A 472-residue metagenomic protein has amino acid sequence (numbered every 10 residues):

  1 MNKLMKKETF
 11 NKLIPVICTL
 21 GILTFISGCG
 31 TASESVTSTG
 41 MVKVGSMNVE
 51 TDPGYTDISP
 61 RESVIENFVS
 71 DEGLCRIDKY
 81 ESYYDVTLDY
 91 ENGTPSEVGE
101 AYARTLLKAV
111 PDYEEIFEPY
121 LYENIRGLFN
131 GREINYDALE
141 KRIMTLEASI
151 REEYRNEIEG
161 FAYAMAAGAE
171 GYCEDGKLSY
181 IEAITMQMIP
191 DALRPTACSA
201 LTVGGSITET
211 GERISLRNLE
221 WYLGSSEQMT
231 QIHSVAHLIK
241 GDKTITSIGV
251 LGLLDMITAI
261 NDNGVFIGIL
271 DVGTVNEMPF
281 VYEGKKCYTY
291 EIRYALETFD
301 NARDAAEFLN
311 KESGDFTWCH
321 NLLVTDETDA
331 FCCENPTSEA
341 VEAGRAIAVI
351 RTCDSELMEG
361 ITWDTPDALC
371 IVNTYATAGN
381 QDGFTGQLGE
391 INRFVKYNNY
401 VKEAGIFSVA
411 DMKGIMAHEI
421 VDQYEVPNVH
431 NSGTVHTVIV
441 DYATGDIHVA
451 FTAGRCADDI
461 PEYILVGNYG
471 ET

Functional and structural regions predicted by a protein language model:
N2-K3, T437: Short intrinsically disordered, low-complexity coil segments enriched in acidic
K3-I17: Bacterial N-terminal signal peptides that target proteins for export
L4, T31-V36, R213: A compositionally biased, intrinsically disordered/low-complexity signal enriched for hydrophobic/aromatic residues
E8, Y136-E140, G284: Generic signal for short, ordered secondary-structure residues within or immediately flanking folded domains
V16-F25: Bacterial N-terminal signal peptides
C29, V36-A197, L296-T472: C-terminus-biased signal that marks the final domain/tail of proteins
A183-K286, Y290-E291, H448-V449: Internal mixed beta-strand/loop scaffold within catalytic domains of large alpha/beta enzymes
